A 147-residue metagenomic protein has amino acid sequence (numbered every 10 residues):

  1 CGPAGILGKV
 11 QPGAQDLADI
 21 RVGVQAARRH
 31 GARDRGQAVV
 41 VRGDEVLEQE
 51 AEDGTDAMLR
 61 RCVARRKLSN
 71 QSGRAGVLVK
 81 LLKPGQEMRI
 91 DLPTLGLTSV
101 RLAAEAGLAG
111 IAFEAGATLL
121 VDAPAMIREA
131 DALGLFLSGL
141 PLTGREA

Functional and structural regions predicted by a protein language model:
C1-V100: Conserved mixed alpha/beta catalytic, RNA-binding, or beta-rich assembly cores of soluble enzyme, regulatory
R101-A147: C-terminal binding/interaction regions
